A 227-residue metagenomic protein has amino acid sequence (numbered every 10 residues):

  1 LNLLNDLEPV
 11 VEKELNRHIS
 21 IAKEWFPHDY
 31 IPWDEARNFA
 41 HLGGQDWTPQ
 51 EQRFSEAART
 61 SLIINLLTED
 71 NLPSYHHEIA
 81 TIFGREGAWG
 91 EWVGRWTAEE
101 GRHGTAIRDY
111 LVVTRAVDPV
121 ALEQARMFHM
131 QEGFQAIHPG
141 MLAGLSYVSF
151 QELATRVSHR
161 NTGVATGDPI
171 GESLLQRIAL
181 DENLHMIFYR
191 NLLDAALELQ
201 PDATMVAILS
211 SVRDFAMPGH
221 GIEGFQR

Functional and structural regions predicted by a protein language model:
L1-R227: Non-heme di-metal
